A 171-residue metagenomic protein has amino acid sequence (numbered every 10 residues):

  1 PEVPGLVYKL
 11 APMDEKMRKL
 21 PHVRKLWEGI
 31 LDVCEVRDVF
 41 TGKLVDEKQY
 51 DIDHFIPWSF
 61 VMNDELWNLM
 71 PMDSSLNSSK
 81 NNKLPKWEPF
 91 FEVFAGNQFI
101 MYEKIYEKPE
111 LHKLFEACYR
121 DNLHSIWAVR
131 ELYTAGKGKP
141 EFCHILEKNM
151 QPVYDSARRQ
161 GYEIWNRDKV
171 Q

Functional and structural regions predicted by a protein language model:
P1-V39: Short, charged surface segments at domain edges that flank catalytic/cofactor-binding sites
E2-K9, K48, F142, Q160: Generic structural motif recognizing short loop/turn segments at the entrances and edges of beta-strands
K9, K16-K19, K25, K43 (+8 more regions): Context-gated lysine
C34, I52-D53, L146: Short amphipathic alpha-helical surface micro-motifs
G42-P71, S79-V93: Histidine-centered nuclease catalytic patch
S74: Long, His/Glu/Asp-enriched segments that create or flank divalent metal/ion-associated functional microenvironments
F90-V170: C-terminal structured domain segments
